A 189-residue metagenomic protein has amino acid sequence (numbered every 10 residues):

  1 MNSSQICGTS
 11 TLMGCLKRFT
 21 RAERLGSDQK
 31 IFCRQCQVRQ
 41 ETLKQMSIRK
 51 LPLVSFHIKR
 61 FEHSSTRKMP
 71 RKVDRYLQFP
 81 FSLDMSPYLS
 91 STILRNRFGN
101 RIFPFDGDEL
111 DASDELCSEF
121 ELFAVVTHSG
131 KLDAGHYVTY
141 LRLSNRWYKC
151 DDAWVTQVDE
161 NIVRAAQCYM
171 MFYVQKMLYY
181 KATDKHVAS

Functional and structural regions predicted by a protein language model:
M1-S189: Exposed substrate/partner-binding surface patches
